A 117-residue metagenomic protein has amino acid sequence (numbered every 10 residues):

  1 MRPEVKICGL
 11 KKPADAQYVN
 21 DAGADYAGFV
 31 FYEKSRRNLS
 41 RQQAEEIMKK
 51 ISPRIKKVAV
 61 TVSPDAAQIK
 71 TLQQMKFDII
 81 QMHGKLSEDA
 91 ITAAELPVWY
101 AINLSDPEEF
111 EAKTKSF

Functional and structural regions predicted by a protein language model:
M1-F117: Conserved N-terminal beta1-alpha1 strand-loop-helix module at the mouth
